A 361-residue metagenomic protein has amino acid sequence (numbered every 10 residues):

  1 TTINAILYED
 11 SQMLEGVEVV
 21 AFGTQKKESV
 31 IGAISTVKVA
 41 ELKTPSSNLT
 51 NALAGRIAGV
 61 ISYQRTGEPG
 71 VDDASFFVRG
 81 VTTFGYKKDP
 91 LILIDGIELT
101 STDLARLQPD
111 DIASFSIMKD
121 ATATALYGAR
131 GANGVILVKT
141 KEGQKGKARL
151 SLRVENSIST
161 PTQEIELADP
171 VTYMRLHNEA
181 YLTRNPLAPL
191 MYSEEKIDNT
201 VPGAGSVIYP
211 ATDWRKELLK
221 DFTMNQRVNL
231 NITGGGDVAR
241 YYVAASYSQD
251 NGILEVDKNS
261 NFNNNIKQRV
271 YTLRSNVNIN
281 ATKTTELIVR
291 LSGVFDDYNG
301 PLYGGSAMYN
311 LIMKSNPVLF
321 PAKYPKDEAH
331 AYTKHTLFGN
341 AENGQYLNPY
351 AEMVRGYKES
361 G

Functional and structural regions predicted by a protein language model:
T1-R274, E286-I288: Short, small/polar-rich motifs associated with maturation and membrane association, primarily at protein termini
E15, F22, K145, P202-A204 (+5 more regions): Feature targets compositionally biased, intrinsically disordered low-complexity regions with long contiguous runs
V78, V138, P325, F338-G339 (+1 more regions): Short beta-strand element of the conserved SAM-dependent methyltransferase core
K88-D89, F222, N276-T284, L291-F295 (+1 more regions): Extracellular/periplasmic, surface-exposed regions of secreted and cell-surface proteins
T160-E194, V294-N343: A surface-exposed, glycine/aromatic-enriched loop/edge motif typical of exported proteins
